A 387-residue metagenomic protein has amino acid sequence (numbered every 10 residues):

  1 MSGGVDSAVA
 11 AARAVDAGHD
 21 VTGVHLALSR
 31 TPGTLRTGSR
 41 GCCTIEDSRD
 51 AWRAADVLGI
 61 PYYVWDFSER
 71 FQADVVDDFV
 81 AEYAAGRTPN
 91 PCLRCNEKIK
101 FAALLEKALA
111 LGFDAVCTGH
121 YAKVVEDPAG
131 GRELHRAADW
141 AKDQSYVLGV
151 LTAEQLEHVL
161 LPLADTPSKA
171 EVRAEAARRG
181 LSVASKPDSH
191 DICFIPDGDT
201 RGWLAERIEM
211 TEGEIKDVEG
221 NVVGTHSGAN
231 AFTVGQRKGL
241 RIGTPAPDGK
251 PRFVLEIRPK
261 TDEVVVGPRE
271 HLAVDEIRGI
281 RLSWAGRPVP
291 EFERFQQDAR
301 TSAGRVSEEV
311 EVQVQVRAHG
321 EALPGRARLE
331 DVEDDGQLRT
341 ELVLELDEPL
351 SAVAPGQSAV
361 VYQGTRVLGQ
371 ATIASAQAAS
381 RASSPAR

Functional and structural regions predicted by a protein language model:
M1-V150, K169-E171, A177, V254 (+1 more regions): ATP-dependent adenylation/nucleotidyltransferase module used to activate substrates
V5, C117-V124, E133-R387: AMP-forming adenylation/ATP pyrophosphatase catalytic core
